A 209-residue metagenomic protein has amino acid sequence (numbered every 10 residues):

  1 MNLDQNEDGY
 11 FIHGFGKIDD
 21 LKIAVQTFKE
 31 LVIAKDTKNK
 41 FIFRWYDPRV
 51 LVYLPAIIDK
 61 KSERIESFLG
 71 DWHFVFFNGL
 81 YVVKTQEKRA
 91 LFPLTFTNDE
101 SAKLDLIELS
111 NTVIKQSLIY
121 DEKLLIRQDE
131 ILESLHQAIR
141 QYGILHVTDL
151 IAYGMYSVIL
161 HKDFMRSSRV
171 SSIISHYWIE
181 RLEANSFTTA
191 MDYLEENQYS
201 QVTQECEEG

Functional and structural regions predicted by a protein language model:
M1-E7, T27, Y193: NAD-dependent ADP-ribosyltransferases
Q5-G16: Aromatic-anchored, charged helix-turn/loop surface patch used as a conserved interaction hotspot
G14-K22, K29-G209: A contiguous, surface-oriented mixed alpha/beta subdomain in the mid-to-C-terminal portion of proteins that forms
